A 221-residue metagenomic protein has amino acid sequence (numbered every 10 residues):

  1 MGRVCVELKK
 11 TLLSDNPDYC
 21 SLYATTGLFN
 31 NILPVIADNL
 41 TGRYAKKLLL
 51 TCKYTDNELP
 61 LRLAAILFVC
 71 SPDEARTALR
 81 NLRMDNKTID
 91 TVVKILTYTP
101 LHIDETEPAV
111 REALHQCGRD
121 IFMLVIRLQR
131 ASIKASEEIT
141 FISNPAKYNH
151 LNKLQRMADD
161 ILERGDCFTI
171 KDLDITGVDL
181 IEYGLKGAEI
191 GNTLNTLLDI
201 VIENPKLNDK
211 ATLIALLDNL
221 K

Functional and structural regions predicted by a protein language model:
M1-M84, L185, E189-V201, P205-L216 (+1 more regions): Glycine- and charge-enriched loop/helix tracts that form the active or gating conduit in phosphate/cation-handling
R3, K87, E105-P108, K153 (+1 more regions): Charged, alpha-helix-enriched surfaces in structured cytosolic catalytic cores of large nucleotide-utilizing machines
C20, I89-T97, Q155, I190-N195: Short, well-structured alpha-helical segments
L22-Y23, L96, S132, L180: A residue-level signal for conserved active-site and pocket-lining positions in enzyme catalytic cores
L33, L101-I103, H150, I202: A generic membrane alpha-helix/interface feature
Y44-K147: Divalent metal-dependent catalytic cores for phosphoryl transfer on phosphate-bearing substrates
E58, A135-K221: Charged substrate- and nucleic-acid-binding regions of tRNA-handling and nucleotidyl-transfer enzymes, centered on
